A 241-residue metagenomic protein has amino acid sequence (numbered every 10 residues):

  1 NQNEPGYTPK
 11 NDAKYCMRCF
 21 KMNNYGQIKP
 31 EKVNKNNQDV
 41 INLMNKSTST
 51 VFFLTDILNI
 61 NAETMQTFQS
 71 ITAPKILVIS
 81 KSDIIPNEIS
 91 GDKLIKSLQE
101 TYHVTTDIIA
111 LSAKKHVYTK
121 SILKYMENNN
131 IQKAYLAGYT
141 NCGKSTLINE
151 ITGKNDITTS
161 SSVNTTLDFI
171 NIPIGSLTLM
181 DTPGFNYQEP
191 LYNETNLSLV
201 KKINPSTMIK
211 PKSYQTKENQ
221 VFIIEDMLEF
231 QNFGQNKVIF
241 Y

Functional and structural regions predicted by a protein language model:
N1-V51, L58, T67, T72-I76 (+2 more regions): Helix-rich effector regions associated with P-loop NTPase G domains
N42, Q66-S70, K96, K124-E127: Surface-exposed alpha-helical segments enriched in charged/polar residues
T50-F53, Y135: Conserved beta-strand elements of the Class I
D56, I122, L147, T182: Conserved RecA-like P-loop NTPase ATPase core
I60-M65, T119, K144, D168: Short, well-ordered alpha-helical microsegments
A62, P86-N87, Y118, Y187-P190: Conserved protein kinase catalytic core
I76, S82-C142, I148-D156: Canonical P-loop GTPase G-domain recognition
T146, E150, S206-I209: Short amphipathic alpha-helical patches
